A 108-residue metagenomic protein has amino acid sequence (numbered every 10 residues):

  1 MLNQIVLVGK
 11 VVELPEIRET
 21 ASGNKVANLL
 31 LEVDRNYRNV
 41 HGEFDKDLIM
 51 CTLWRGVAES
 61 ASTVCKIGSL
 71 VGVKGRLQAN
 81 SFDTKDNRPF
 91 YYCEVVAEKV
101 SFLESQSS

Functional and structural regions predicted by a protein language model:
M1-S108: Single-stranded nucleic acid-binding surfaces, predominantly the OB-fold ssDNA-binding core
